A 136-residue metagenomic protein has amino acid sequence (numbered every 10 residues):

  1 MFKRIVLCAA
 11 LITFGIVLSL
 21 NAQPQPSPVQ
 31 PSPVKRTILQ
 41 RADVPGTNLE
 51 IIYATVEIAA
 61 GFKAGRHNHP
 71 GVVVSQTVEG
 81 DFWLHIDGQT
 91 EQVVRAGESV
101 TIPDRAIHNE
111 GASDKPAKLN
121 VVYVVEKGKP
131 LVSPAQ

Functional and structural regions predicted by a protein language model:
M1-A9: Bacterial N-terminal signal peptides that target proteins for export
C8-V17: Bacterial N-terminal signal peptides
L20-P26: Boundary at the C-terminal end of the N-terminal hydrophobic targeting segment
P31-R66, V122: A short glycine-rich, His/Asp/Glu-containing loop-to-beta-strand
I58-A59, G88-R105: Short acidic-glycine-tyrosine-enriched beta hairpin
A64-H69, I86, G111-A112: Short histidine-centered beta-strand/loop micro-motifs that create catalytic or ligand/metal-coordination sites
H69-Q89, A96-E98, K127: Glycine- and acidic-residue-biased ligand/ion/polar-headgroup-sensing regions
R105-K129: Ligand-binding loop in jelly-roll beta-barrel domains
